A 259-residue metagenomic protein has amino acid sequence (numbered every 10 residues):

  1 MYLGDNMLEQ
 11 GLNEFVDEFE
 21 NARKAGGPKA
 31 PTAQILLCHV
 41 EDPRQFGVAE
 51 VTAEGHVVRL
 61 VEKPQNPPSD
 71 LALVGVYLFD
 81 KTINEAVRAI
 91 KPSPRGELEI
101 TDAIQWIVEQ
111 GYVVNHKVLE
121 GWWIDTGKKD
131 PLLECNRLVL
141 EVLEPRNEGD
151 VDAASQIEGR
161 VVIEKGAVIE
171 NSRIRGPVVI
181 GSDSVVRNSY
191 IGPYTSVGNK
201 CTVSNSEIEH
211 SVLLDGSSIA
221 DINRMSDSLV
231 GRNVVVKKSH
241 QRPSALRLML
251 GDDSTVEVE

Functional and structural regions predicted by a protein language model:
M1-A53, F79, R88-A89: Conserved beta-loop-beta/alpha segment of the NTase-like Rossmann-fold superfamily that binds/positions NTPs
G4, C38, V76, I124 (+1 more regions): Glycine- and other small-residue-rich loops at beta-strand/loop junctions that grip anionic moieties
M7, V48, L71, G75-V76 (+1 more regions): A residue-level structural signature of the nucleotidyltransferase/glycosyltransferase Rossmann-like core
A25, P67-S69, N115: Short secondary-structure boundary/capping segments
R44-G47, V74, Y112, L246: Change "...and in nucleic-acid phosphodiester-cleaving endonucleases..." to "...and in nucleic-acid processing enzymes
V51-L71, T82: A short, charged helix-loop
H56, T82, A89-E259: Left-handed beta-helix
V74-A86: Conserved nucleotide-sugar donor-binding and metal-coordinating catalytic region shared by glycosyltransferases
